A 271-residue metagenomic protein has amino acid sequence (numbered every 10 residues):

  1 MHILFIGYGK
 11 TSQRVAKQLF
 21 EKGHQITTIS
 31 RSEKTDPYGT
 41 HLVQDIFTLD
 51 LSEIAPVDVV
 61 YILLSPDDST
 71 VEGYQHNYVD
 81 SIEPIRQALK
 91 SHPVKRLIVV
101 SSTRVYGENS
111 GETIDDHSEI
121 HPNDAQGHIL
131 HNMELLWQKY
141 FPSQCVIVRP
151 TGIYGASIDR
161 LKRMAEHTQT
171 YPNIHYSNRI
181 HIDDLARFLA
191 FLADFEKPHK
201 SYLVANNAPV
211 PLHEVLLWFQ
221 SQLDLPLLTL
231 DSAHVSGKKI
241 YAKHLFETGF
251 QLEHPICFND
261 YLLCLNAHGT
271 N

Functional and structural regions predicted by a protein language model:
I3-G7: Conserved N-terminal Rossmann-fold NAD(P)-binding element of oxidoreductases
S12-Q13: N-terminal Rossmann-fold NAD(P) dinucleotide-binding loop
Y38-A88: NAD(P)H-binding glycine-rich loop region in Rossmannoid oxidoreductase-like domains and their noncatalytic homologs
P84-N123: Conserved Rossmann-fold NAD(P)-dependent oxidoreductase catalytic core, especially the SDR/UDP-sugar
S110-I147: Catalytic helix-loop patch of NAD(P)-dependent Rossmann-fold dehydrogenases
I147-I153, R160-R163, T170-A193: Substrate-positioning beta->alpha
A186-G237, Y241: Mid/C-terminal beta-alpha module of Rossmann-like enzyme folds, strongest in SDR-family dehydrogenases/epimerases
L227, A233-N271: C-terminal amphipathic/interface module of NAD(P)-dependent oxidoreductases and related NAD-binding regulators
